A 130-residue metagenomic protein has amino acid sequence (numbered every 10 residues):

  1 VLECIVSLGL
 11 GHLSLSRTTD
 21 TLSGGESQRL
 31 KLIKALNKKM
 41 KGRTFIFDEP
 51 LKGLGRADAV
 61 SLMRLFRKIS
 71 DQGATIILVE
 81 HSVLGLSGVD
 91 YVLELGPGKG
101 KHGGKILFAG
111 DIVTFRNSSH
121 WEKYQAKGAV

Functional and structural regions predicted by a protein language model:
V1-V130: Conserved phosphate-binding elements of NTP-dependent enzyme cores
